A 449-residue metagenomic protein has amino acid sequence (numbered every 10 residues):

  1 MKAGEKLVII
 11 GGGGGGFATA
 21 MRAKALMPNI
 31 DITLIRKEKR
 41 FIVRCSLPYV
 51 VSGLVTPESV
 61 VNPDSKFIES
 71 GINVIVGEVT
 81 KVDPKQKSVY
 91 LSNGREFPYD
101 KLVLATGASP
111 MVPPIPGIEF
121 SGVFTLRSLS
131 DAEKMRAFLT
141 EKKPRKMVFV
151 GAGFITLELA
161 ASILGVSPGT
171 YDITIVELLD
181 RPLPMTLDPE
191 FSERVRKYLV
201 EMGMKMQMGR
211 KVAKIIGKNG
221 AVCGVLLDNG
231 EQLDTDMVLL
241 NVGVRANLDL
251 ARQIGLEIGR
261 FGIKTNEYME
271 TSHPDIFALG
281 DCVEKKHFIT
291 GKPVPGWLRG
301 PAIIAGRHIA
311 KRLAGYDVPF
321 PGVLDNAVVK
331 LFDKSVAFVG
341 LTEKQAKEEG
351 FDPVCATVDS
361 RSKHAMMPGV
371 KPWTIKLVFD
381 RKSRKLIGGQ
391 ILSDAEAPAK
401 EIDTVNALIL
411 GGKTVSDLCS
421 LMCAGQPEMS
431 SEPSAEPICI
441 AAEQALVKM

Functional and structural regions predicted by a protein language model:
K2-N73, T80, S162-L187: Beta1-alpha1 glycine-rich phosphate/pyrophosphate-binding loop at the start of Rossmann-like nucleotide-binding domains
I10-G14, A18, K24-N29, K37-E38 (+3 more regions): Flexible, glycine-rich terminal cap/loop adjacent to redox cofactors in electron-transfer oxidoreductases
G13-A18, P110, S130, F154 (+2 more regions): Residue-level detector of alpha-helix initiation sites
N29-D31, I72-Y90, F97, S167-T265: A Rossmann-like FAD-binding core segment of flavoenzymes
P48-G53, K146-V148, F154-K214, G296 (+3 more regions): Rossmann-like dinucleotide-binding cores of NAD(P)H-dependent redox enzymes
T106-G169, K205, R260, T265-E267: Glycine-rich dinucleotide-binding loop and its adjacent helix/turn
E119-K143, N219-V222, L226, E231-K311 (+1 more regions): FAD-site-proximal beta/loop scaffold in flavoenzymes
T265, L279-E343, M429-M449: A conserved FAD-binding loop/helix module that cradles the flavin
